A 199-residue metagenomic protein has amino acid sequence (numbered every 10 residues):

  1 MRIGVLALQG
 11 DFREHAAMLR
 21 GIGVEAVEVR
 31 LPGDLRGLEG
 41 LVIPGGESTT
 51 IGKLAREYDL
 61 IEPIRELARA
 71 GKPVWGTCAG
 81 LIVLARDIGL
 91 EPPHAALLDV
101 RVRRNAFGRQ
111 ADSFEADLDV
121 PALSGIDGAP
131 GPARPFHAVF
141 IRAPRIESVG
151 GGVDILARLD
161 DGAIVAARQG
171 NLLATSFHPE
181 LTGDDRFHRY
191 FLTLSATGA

Functional and structural regions predicted by a protein language model:
M1-E57, E62-R69, D185-A199: N-terminal beta1-alpha1 cap of cysteine-dependent amidohydrolase-like domains
M1-R2, A133-P135, R168-L173: Beta-strand-turn-beta hairpins that frame and shape the catalytic cleft of phosphate-ester-processing enzymes
L8, A79, F177: Cofactor-binding loop segments of dinucleotide-utilizing enzymes, especially the Rossmann-like FAD- and NAD(P)+-binding
V27-G33, L156-L159, I164-A166: Beta-strand->loop->alpha-helix junctions that form or flank phosphate-binding loops in nucleotide-handling enzymes
I43, G76, T175: Redox-cofactor binding/interface segments in oxidoreductases and associated redox assembly factors
S48-A122: Cysteine-nucleophile active-site neighborhood
G89-A163: Pocket-forming structural segment of enzyme catalytic cores
D161-T197: A glycine-centered loop/beta-turn motif at secondary-structure junctions
